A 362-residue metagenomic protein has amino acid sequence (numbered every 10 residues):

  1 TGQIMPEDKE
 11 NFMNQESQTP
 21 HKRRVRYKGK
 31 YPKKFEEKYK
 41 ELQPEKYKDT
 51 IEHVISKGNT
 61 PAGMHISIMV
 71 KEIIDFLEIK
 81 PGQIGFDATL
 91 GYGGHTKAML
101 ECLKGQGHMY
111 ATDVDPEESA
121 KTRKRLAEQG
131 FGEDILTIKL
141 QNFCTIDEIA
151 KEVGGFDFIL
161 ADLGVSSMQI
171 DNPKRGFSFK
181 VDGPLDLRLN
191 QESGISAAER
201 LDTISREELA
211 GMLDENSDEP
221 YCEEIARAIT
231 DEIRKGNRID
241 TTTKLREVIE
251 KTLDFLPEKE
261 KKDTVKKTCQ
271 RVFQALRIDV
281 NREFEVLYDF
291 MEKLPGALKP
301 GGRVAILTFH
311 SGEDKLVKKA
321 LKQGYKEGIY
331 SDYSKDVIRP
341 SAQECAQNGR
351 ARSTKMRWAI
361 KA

Functional and structural regions predicted by a protein language model:
G2-A362: S-adenosyl-L-methionine-dependent methyltransferase catalytic core, i.e., the SAM/SAH-binding region
